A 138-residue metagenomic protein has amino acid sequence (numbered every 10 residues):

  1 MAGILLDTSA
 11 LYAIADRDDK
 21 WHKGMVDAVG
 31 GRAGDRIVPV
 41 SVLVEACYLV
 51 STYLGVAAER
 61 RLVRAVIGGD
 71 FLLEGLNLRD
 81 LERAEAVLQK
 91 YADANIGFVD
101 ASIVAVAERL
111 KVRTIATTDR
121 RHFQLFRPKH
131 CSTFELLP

Functional and structural regions predicted by a protein language model:
M1-G3, V104, E108-P138: Acidic, PIN/NYN-like endoribonuclease modules and their adjacent C-terminal/linker elements
M1-V38, S51-R64, K129-H130: Short, well-structured N-terminal submotif of metal-dependent ribonuclease cores
D7, E45, D100, D119: Acidic active-site catalytic centers that drive phospho-/nucleotidyl reactions and related ester hydrolyses
S9-A10, S41, R79, R121: Alpha-helix/helix-capping structural signal
A10, E45-A46, R83: A general alpha-helix detector
Y48-S51, E108: Short glycine/serine- and small hydrophobic-enriched flexible loop segments
A65-I67, L72-N77, E85, A92 (+2 more regions): Short acidic, glycine/proline-enriched helix-loop-strand junctions
L72-T118: Active-site neighborhoods of divalent-metal-dependent phosphate/nucleic-acid chemistry enzymes
